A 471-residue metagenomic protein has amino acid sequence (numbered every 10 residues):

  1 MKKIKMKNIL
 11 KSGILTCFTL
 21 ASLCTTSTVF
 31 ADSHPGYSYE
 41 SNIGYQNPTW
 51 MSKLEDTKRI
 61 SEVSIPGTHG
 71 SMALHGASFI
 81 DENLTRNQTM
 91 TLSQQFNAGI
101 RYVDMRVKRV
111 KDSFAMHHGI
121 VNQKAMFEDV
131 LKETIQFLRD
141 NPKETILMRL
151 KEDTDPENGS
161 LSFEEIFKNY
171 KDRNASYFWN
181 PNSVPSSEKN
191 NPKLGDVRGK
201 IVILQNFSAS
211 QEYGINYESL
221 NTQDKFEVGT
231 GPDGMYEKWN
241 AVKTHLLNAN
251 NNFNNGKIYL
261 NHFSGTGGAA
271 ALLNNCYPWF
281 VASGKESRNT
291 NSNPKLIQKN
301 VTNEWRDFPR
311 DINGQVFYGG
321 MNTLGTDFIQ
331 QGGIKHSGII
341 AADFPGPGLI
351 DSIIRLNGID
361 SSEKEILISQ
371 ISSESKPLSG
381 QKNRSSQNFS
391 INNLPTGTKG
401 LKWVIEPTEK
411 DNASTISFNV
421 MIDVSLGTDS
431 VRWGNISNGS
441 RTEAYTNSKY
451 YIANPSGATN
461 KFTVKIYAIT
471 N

Functional and structural regions predicted by a protein language model:
M1-G13: Bacterial Sec-dependent N-terminal signal peptides
L23-S33: Sec-dependent signal peptide cleavage junction
D32-A98, K111-D140, T145, Q211-I215 (+1 more regions): Long, acidic (Asp/Glu-rich), low-complexity accessory segments flanking structured domains
D172, Y177-Q330: Surface-exposed substrate-engagement region within the catalytic domains of secreted or surface-exposed extracellular
F389, R432-Y445: Beta-sandwich interaction modules
K399, A444-T459: Noncatalytic modules at the cell exterior or secretory-pathway interfaces, chiefly beta-strand-rich lectin/adhesion
K410-T428: Short, surface-exposed beta-strand/strand-loop-strand elements in extracellular ectodomains
S414-F418, A458-A468: Edge beta-strands of jelly-roll/beta-sandwich modules across compartments, strongly enriched in secreted/luminal
